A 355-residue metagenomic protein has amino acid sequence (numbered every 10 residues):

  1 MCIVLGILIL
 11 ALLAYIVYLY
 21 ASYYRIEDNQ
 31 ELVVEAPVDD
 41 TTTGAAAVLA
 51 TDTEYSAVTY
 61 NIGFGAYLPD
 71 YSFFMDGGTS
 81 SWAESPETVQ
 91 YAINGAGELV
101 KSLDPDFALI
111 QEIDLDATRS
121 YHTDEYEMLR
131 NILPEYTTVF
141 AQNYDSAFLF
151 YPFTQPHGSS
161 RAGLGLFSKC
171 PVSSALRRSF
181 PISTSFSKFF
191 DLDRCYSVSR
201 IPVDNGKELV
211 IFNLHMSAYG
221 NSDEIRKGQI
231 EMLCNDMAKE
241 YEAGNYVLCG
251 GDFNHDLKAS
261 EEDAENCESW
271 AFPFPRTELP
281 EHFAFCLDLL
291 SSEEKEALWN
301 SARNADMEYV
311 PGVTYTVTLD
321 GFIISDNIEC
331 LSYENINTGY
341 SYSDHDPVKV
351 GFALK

Functional and structural regions predicted by a protein language model:
M1, L5, L12-T43, A238-L248 (+1 more regions): Metal-dependent phosphoester-hydrolase catalytic domains
M1-E135, F140-Q155, R161, K355: N-terminal, active-site-proximal structural segment of metallo-dependent hydrolase catalytic domains
I26, D145-L209, N213, E329: A well-ordered secondary-structure block
L49-D52, N131, H157-S160, F190-D193 (+4 more regions): Extracellular/periplasmic catalytic domains that process cell-envelope and extracellular macromolecules
S56-I62, A92-H122, F167, S199-I201 (+4 more regions): Active-site beta-strand/loop signature of hydrolases that rely on acidic residues for catalysis
F64-G65, D114-A117, N143-A147, V172-S173 (+3 more regions): Solvent-exposed loop/turn segments at secondary-structure junctions within structured extracellular/periplasmic domains
T79-S85, I113-L115, F180-K188, H215-E224: Surface-exposed cleft-lining segments at the edges of enzyme active sites
N131-P134, S159-A175, V313-E329, A353: Conserved beta strand-loop-helix elements of the APE1-like EEP
